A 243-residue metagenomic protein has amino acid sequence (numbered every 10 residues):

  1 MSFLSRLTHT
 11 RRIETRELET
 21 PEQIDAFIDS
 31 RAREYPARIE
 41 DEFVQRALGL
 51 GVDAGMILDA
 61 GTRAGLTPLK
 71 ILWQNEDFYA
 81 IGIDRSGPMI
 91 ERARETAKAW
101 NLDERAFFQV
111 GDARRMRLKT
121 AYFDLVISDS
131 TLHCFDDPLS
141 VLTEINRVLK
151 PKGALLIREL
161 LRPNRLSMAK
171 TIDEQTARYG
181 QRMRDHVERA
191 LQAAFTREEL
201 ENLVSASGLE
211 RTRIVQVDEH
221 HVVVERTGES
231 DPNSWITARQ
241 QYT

Functional and structural regions predicted by a protein language model:
M1-A26: N-terminal, positively charged/glycine-rich alpha-helical extensions of SAM-dependent methyltransferases
P36-A54: Conserved alpha-helix/loop element of class I SAM-dependent methyltransferases that forms part of the SAM/SAH-binding
M56-R115: Class I SAM-dependent methyltransferase SAM/SAH-binding core
R114-L125: A short acidic, Gly/Pro-enriched loop at the edge of an enzyme's catalytic core that lines a small-molecule cofactor
L125-D137: A short SAM/SAH-binding and catalytic strip from SAM-dependent methyltransferases
L139-P151: A short glycine-rich, Lys/Arg-flanked "PGG" loop and its adjoining helix->strand segment in the class I
G153-E159: Conserved beta-strand signature within the Rossmann-like core of class I S-adenosyl-L-methionine
L160-L209, R213-V215, H221-V223: C-terminal alpha-helical "lid/dimerization" subdomain adjacent to the S-adenosyl-L-methionine
